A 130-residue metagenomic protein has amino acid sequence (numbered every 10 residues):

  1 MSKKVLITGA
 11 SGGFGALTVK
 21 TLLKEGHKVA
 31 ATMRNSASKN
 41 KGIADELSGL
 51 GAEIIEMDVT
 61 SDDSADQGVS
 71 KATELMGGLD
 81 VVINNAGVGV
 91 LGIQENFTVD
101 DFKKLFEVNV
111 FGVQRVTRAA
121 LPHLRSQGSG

Functional and structural regions predicted by a protein language model:
K3, G78-L79, R125-G130: Active-site loop of short-chain dehydrogenase/reductase
S11-G12: Conserved glycine-rich cofactor-binding loop
E25-K41: Conserved glycine-rich Rossmann-like NAD(P)H-binding loop of the short-chain dehydrogenase/reductase
M57-Q67, V99: The beta1-alpha1 cofactor-binding region of Rossmann-like NAD(H)/NADP(H)-dependent oxidoreductases
K71-N84, V90: A glycine-rich helix->loop->beta "capping" turn within Rossmann-like NAD(P)(H)-dependent oxidoreductase domains
I93-Q94, D101-K103: Substrate-binding pocket helix/loop in short-chain dehydrogenase/reductase
T117-R118: A short, exposed helix-loop element centered on a Lys and neighboring polar residues
